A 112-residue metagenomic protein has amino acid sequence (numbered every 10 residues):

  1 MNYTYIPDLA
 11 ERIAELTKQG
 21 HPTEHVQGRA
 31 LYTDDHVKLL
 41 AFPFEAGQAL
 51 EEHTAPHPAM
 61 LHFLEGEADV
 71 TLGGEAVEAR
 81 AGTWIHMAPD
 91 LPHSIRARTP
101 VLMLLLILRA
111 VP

Functional and structural regions predicted by a protein language model:
M1-H36: A short, N-terminal "cap"/entry segment at the start of jelly-roll beta-barrel domains of the cupin/DSBH fold
E24-H25, K38-A55: Conserved short histidine dyad/triad with adjacent acidic residue
P43-E45, T54-V70: Short, conserved beta-strand element in jelly-roll/cupin
L64-E65, R80-A81, T99: A cytosolic small-molecule/anion-sensing beta-strand core signal
G74-D90: Short acidic-glycine-tyrosine-enriched beta hairpin
P89-P112: Ligand-binding loop in jelly-roll beta-barrel domains
